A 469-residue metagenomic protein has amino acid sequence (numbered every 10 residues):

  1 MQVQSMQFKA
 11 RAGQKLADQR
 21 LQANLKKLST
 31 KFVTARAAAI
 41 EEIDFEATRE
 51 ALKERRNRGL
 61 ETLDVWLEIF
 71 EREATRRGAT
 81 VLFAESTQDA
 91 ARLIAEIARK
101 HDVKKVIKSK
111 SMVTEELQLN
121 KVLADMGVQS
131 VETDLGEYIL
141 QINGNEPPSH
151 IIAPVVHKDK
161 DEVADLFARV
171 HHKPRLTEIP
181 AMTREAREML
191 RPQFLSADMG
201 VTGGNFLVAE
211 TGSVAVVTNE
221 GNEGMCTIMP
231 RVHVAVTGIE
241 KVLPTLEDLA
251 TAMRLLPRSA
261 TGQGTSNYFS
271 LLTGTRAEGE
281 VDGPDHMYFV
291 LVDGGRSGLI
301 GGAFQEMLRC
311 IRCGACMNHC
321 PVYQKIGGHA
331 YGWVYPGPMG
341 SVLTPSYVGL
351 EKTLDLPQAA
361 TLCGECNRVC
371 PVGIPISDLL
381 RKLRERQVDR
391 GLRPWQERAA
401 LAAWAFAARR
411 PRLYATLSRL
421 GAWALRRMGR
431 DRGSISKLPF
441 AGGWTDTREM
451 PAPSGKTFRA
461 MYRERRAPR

Functional and structural regions predicted by a protein language model:
M1-F304: The feature marks the mature, well-folded catalytic cores of soluble enzymes
Q4-F32, E41, K382, A403-R469: Intrinsic disorder at enzyme termini
G59, I152, I179, G238-K241 (+6 more regions): Generic alpha-helical structural element
T62, L93, D134, D159 (+9 more regions): Secondary-structure junction/capping motif
S213, E247, G274-A277, P336 (+5 more regions): Short capping/connector residues at structural and topological boundaries
G279-M307, N318, V322-R430, S434-S436: Ferredoxin-type iron-sulfur electron-transfer modules in oxidoreductases and energy-metabolism complexes
C310, G314: Phosphate-binding glycine-rich loops and their immediate beta-loop-alpha structural context
